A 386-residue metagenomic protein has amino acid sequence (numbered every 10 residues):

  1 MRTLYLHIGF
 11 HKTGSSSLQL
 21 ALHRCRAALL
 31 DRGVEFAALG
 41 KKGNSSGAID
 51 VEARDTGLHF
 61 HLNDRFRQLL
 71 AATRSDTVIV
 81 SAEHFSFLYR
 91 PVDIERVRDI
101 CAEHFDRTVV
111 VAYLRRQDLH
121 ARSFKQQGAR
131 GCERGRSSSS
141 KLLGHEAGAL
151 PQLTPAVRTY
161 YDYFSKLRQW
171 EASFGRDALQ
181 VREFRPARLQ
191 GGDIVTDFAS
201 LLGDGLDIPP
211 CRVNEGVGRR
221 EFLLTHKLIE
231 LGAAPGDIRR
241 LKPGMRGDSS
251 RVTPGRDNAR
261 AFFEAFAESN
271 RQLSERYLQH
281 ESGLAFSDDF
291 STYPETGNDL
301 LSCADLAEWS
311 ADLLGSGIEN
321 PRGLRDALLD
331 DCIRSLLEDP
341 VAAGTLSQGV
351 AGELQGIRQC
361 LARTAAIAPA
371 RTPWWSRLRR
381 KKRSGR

Functional and structural regions predicted by a protein language model:
M1-R371, W375-L378, G385: Anion-recognition interface
